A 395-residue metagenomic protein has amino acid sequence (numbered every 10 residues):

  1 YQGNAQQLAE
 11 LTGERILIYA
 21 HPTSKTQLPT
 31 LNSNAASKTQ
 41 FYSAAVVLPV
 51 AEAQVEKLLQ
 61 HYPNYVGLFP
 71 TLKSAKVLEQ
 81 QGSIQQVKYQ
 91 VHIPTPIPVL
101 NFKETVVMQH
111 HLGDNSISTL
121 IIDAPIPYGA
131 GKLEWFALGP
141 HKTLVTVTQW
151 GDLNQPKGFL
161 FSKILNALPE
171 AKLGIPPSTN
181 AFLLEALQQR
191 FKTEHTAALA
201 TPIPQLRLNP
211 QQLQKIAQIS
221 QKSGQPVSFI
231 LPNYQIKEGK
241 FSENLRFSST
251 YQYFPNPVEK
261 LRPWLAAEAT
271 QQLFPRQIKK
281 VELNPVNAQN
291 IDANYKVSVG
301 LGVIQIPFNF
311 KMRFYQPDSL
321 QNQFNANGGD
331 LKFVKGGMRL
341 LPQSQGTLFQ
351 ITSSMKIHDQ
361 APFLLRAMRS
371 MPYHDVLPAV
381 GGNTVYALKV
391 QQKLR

Functional and structural regions predicted by a protein language model:
Y1-T23, K132-K260, G337, L341-R395: Terminal "cap-and-tail" regions of soluble proteins that handle hydrophobic small molecules
Q7-Q60, G67, I236: N-terminal Sec/ER secretory leader and immediately downstream segment of secreted/extracellular precursors
A35-T39, N64-V66, K76-P127, R190 (+7 more regions): Glycine-rich portal/gate segments that line the openings of hydrophobic small-molecule binding cavities
Q40-A51, K57, G67, D123 (+7 more regions): Extracytoplasmic/periplasmic, Sec-exported soluble proteins
A44, L72, T250-Y251, K260-P263 (+1 more regions): Extended low-polarity, hydrophobic cluster-rich segments
P49-P70, F254-R276: Amphipathic alpha-helical segments
V50-E185: Ordered, small/hydrophobic-rich secondary-structure cores
S74, T201-L206, I278-V286: Acidic/histidine-enriched alpha-helical segments
